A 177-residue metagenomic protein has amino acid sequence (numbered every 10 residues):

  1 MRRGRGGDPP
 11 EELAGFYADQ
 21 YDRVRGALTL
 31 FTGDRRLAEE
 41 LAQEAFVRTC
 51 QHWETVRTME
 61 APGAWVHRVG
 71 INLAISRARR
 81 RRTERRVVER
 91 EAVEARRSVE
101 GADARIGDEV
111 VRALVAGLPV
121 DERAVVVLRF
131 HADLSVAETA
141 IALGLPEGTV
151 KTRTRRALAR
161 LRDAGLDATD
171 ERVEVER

Functional and structural regions predicted by a protein language model:
M1-D8, E12, R86, A142 (+1 more regions): C-terminal edge and immediately downstream basic/flexible tail or linker adjoining helix-turn-helix-like DNA-binding
M1-G26, R36-E39, C50, R123: A short, charge-rich alpha-helical start-of-domain segment used by transcription regulators
V24, L28, A38-T49, V69 (+3 more regions): Short, small-hydrophobic-rich alpha-helical interface motif
F46-C50, E60-R80, T154, L158: Σ70-family region 2.3-2.4 aromatic/basic alpha-helix that recognizes the −10 promoter and nucleates DNA melting
E54-T58, I71-E89, D103-A104, D163: Arg/Lys-rich amphipathic alpha helix in sigma70-family domain 2
I71, I75, L143-A168: DNA-recognition helix of helix-turn-helix
S76, E84-V115, S135, E171-E176: Internal acidic/polar
V125-R129: A short pre-motif secondary-structure segment
